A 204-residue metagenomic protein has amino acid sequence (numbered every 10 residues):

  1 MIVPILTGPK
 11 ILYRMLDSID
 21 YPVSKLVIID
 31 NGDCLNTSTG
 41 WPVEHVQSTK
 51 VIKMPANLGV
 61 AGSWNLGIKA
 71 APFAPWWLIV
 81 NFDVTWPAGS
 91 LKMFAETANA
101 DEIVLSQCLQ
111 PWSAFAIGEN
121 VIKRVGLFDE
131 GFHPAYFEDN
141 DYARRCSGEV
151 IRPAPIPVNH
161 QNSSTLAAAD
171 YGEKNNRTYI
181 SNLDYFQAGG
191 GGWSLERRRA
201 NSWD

Functional and structural regions predicted by a protein language model:
T7-Y21: Short, well-formed alpha-helical segments that are part of the catalytic scaffolds of diverse glycosyltransferases
S18-K53: Acidic donor-binding segment of Leloir-type glycosyltransferases
M54-A71: Glycine-rich, basic loop-to-helix element that forms the pyrophosphate-binding segment of sugar-nucleotide handling
A74-T85: Short beta-strand-to-loop acidic/aromatic patch adjacent to the donor-nucleotide binding site
L91-S106: Conserved donor-nucleotide/metal-binding helix-loop-beta segment in metal-dependent transferases, i.e., the alpha-helix
I103-N120, R124, A135: A recurrent flexible, glycine/aromatic-enriched loop bordering the glycosyltransferase active site that acts as
E119-Y136, R145-E149, P153: Aromatic-glycine-rich donor-binding/catalytic loop that engages nucleotide-sugar donors across glycosyltransferases
N140-D204: C-terminal catalytic/acceptor-binding lobe
